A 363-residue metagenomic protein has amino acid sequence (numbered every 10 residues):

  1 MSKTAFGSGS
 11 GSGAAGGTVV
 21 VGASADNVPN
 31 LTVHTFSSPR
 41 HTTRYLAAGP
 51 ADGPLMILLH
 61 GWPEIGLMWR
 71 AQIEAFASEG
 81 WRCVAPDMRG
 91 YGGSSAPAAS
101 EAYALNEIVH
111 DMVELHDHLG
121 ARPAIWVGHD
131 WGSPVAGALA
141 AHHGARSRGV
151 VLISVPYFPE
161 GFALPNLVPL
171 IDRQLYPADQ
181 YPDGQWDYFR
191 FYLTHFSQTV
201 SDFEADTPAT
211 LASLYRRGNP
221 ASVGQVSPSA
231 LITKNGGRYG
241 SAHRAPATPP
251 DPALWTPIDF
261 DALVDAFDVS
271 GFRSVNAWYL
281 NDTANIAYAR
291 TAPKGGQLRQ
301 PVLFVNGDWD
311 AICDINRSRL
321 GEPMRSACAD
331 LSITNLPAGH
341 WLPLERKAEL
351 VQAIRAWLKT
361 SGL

Functional and structural regions predicted by a protein language model:
S2-T4, S8, G16-H34: An N-terminal hydrophobic leader/cap segment in hydrolases
D26-L31, T43, Y91-V127, W131-L331: Flexible "cap/lid" subdomain of the alpha/beta-hydrolase fold that forms the substrate-access gate
T32, L55-L58, V84, V127 (+2 more regions): Conserved Rossmann-like nucleotide-binding pocket used by diverse enzymes that bind dinucleotide cofactors
P39-A47: A short loop-to-beta-strand scaffold at the N-terminal edge of the catalytic core in hydrolase folds
A47-S95, H129: Conserved HGGG/HGGXW glycine-rich cap/lid loop of the alpha/beta-hydrolase fold
G61, A104, D130, E345-R346: Active-site helix-initiating loop/hinge in glycosyltransferases
R70, G137-A141, V351: Short, hydrophobic alpha-helix immediately C-terminal to the catalytic nucleophile
C328-L363: Catalytic active-site module of serine/aspartate enzymes centered on a nucleophile-bearing elbow/loop
